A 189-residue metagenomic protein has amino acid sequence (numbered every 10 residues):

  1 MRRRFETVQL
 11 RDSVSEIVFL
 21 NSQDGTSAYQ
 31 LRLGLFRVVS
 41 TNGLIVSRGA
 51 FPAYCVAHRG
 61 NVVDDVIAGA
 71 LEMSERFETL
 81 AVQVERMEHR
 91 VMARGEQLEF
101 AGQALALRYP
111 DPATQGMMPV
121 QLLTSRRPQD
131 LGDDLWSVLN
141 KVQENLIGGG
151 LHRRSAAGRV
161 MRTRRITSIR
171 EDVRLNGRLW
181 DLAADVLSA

Functional and structural regions predicted by a protein language model:
R4-A189: Intrinsically disordered, low-complexity regions enriched in serine/threonine
